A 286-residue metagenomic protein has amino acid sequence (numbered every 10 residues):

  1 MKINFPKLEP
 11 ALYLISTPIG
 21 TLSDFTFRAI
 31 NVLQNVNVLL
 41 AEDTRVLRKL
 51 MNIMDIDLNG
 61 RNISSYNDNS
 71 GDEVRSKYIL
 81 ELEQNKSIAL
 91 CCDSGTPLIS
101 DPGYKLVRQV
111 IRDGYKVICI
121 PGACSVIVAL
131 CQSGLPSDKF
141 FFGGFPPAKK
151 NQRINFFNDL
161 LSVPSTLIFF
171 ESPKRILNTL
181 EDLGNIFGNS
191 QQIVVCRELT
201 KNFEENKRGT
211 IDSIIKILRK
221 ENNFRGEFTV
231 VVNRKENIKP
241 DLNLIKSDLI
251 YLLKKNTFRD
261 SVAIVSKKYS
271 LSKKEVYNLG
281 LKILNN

Functional and structural regions predicted by a protein language model:
M1-N67: Glycine-rich, flexible N-terminal cofactor/catalytic loop recognition
E9, S87, T166, P173-N286: A contiguous loop/helix-start segment that scaffolds small-molecule binding in enzyme catalytic cores
A11-I15, Q84-C92, F140, S165-F169 (+1 more regions): Generic beta-sheet signal
L33-L39, G114-I118, T166-L167: Short active-site oxyanion
S65-D72, P146-K149: Conserved helicase motor
R75-C124: Glycine/small-residue-rich loop that forms an oxyanion/phosphate-binding "nest" at active or ligand-binding sites
K105-V163: Class I SAM-dependent methyltransferase SAM-binding "motif I" and its flanking Rossmann-like core
C119-G122, F169, V195: General beta-strand structural signal in soluble alpha/beta enzymes
